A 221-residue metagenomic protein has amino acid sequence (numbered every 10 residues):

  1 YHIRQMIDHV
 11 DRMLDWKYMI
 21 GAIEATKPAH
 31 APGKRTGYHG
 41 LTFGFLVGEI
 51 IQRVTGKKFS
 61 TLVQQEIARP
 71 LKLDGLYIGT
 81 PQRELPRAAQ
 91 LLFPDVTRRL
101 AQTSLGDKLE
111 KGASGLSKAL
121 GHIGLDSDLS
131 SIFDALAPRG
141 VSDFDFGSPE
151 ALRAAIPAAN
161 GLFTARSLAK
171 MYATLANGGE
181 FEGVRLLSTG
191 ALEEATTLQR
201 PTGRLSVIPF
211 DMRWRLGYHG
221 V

Functional and structural regions predicted by a protein language model:
Y1-V221: Short, surface-exposed loop or secondary-structure junction motifs that flank catalytic or metal-binding residues
